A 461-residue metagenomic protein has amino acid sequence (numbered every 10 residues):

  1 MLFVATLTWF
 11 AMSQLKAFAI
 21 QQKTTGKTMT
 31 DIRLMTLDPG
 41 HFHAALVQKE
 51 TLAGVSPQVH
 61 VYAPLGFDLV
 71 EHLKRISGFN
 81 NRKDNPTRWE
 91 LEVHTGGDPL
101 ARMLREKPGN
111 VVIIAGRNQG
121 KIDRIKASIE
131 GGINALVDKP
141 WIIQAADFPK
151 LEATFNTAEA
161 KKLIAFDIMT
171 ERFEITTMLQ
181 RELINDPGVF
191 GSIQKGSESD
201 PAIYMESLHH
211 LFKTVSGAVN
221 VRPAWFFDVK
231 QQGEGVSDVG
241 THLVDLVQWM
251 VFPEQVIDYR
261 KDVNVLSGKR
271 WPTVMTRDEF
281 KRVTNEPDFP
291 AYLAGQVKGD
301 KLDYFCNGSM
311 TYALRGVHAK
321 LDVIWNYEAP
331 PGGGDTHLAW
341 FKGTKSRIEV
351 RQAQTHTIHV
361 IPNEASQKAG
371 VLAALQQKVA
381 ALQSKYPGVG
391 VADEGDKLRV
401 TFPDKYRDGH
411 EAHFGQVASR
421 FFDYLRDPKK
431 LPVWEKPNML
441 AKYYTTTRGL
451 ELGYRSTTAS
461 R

Functional and structural regions predicted by a protein language model:
L2-W9: Hydrophobic membrane-insertion alpha-helices, especially the h-region of bacterial N-terminal signal peptides
L15-I133, A146-A165: N-terminal glycine-/serine-/threonine-rich beta1-alpha1-beta2 phosphate-ribose binding loop of Rossmann-like
F67, Q119-I122, K126, P149 (+4 more regions): A structural signal for well-ordered alpha-helical segments within the folded catalytic domains of diverse enzymes
E106-G109, P223-K230, K397-D404, D427: Short glycine/proline-rich turn/loop motifs
G132, D138-W141: Short helix/strand-capping hinge loops at secondary-structure junctions that flank key functional elements
I142-V219: A contiguous active-site-proximal alpha/beta segment in oxidoreductase catalytic domains
G217-G333: Rossmann-like dinucleotide-binding domain that binds NAD(P)(H)
D238, L243, V247-Q248, Q255 (+3 more regions): C-terminal helical cap and adjacent loop that interface with cofactors, partners, or active-site loops
